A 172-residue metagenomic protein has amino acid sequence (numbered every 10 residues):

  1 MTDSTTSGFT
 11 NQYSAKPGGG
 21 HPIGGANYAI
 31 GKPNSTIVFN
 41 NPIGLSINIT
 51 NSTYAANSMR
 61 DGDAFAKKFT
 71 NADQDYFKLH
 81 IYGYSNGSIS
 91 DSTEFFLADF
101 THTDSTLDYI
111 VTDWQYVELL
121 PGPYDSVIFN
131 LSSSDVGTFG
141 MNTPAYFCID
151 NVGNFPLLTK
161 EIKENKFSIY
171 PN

Functional and structural regions predicted by a protein language model:
M1-F39: N-terminal targeting leaders for non-cytosolic proteins
T2-T5, N41, T93, V152: Exposed, flexible binding/inhibitory loops of compact, secreted disulfide-stabilized domains
F39-S46, Y124: Extended extracellular/luminal ectodomain segments enriched in beta-structured repeat modules
I49-D61: Secretory/extracellular carbohydrate-interaction modules and structurally similar beta-sandwich "look-alikes"
S58-L79: Short coil-to-beta strand junction motifs in C2/discoidin
L79-P156: Terminal, low-complexity interaction segments
K160-N172: Surface-exposed, proline-anchored Ser/Thr-rich loop/turn motifs
